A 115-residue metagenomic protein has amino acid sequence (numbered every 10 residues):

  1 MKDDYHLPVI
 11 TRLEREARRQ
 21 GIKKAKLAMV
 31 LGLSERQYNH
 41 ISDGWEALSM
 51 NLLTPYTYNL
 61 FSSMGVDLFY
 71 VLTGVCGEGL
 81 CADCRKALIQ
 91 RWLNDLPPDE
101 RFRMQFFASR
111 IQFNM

Functional and structural regions predicted by a protein language model:
M1-K26, V30: A short, Lys/Arg-rich alpha-helix, primarily the initiator
Y5-V9, L33, C84-L88: Alpha-helix N-cap/N′ positions at the starts of helices
G21-W45: Short alpha-helical DNA-recognition segment
V30-L33, G74, F107-R110: Short acidic/histidine-centered micro-motifs embedded in hydrophobic/aromatic stretches that mark compact functional
S42, L52, V75: DNA major-groove recognition helix of helix-turn-helix
W45-S63: Short, basic-rich loop-to-helix N-cap that marks the start of a DNA-contacting helix
S62-L80: Short C-terminal boundary/hinge segments that cap the last helix of small helical domains
G77-M115: Interfacial/linker helices and their anchor residues that mediate assembly or domain coupling
